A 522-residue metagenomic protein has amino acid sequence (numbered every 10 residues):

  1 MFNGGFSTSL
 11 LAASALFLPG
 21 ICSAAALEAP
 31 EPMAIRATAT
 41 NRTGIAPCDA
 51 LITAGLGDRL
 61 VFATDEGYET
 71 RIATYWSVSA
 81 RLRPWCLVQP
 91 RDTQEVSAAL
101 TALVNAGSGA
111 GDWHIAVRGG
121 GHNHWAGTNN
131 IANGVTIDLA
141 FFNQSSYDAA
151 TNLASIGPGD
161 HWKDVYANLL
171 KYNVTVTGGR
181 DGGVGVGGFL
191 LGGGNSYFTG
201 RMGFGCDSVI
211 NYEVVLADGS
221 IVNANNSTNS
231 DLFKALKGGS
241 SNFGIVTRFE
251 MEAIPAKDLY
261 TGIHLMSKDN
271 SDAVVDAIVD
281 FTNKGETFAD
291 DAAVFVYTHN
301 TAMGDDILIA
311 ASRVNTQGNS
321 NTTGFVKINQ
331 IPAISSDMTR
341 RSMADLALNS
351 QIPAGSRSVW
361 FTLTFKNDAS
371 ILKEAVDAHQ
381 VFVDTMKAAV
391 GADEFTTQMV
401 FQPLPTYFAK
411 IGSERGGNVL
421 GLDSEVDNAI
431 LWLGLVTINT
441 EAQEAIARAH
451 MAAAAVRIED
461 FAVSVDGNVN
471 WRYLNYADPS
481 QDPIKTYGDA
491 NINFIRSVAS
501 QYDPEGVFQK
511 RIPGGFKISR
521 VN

Functional and structural regions predicted by a protein language model:
F2-G5, G20-N522: Soluble FAD-dependent oxygen oxidases
L10-L11, C22: Cleavable N-terminal signal peptides
A12-F17: Bacterial N-terminal signal peptides
